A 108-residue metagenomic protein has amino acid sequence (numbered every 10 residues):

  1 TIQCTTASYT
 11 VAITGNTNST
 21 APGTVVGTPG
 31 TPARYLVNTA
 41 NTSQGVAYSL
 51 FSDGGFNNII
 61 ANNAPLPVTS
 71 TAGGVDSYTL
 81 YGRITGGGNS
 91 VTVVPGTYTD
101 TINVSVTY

Functional and structural regions predicted by a protein language model:
T1-N62: Surface-exposed interaction patch
S19-A21, V37, P67-T71, T99-T101: Short, low-complexity, polar/charged sequence segments that are solvent-exposed and flexible
A33-A40, V68, S90-V94: Short proline/glycine-enriched turn/loop segments at secondary-structure junctions
I60-V68, G86: Short structured motifs
S70-Y108: C-terminal or internal capping secondary-structure element at the end of a domain, subdomain, or sheet
